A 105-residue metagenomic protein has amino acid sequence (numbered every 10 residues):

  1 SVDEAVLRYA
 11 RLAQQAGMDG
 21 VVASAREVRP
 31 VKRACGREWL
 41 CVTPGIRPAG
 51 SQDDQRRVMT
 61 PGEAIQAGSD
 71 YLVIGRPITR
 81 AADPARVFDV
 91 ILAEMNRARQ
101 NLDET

Functional and structural regions predicted by a protein language model:
S1-G20, S24-R29, A34-W39, R47-S51: Conserved anion-binding
D3-L7, Q55-G62, D89: Charged helix-capping and loop-helix junction motifs
A10, V28-R29, P61, A85-L92: Generic structural signal for well-ordered alpha-helices, preferentially at hydrophobic/aromatic core positions
A13, V31, A64, G75 (+1 more regions): Conserved, mostly hydrophobic/aromatic
A16, A67-G68: Structural motif
V22, L72-V73: Conserved beta-strand positions in the central sheet of alpha/beta enzyme cores
R29-P48, D54, D89-L102: Alpha-helix-loop-beta-strand connector modules within alpha/beta enzyme cores
I65, I78-T105: C-terminal helical cap(s) of enzyme catalytic domains, especially alpha/beta-barrels
